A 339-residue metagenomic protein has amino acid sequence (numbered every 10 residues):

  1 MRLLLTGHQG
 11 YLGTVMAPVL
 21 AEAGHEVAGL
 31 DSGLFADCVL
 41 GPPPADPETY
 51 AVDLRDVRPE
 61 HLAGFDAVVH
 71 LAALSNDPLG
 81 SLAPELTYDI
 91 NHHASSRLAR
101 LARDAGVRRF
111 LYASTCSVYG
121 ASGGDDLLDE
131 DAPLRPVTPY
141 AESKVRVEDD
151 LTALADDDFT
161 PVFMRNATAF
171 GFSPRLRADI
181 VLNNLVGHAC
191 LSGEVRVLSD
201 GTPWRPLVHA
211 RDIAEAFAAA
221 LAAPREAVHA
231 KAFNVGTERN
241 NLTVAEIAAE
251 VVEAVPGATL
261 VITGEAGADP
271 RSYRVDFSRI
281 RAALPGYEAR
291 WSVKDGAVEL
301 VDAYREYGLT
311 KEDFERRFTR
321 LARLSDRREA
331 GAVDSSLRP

Functional and structural regions predicted by a protein language model:
M1-A67: N-terminal Rossmann/SDR dinucleotide-binding element
T6, L30, V68-L71, F110-C116 (+1 more regions): SDR active-site strand-loop-helix element
L54-I90: NAD(P)H-binding glycine-rich loop region in Rossmannoid oxidoreductase-like domains and their noncatalytic homologs
D66, E85, D89-S96, R108 (+2 more regions): Conserved internal alpha-helix in NAD(P)-dependent oxidoreductase domains
S96-P139: Conserved Rossmann-fold NAD(P)-dependent oxidoreductase catalytic core, especially the SDR/UDP-sugar
S143: Active-site helix of classical SDR
D149-R205, A210-A219, A249-V252: NAD(P)-dependent short-chain dehydrogenase/reductase
G193, L198-P339: C-terminal substrate-binding subdomain of Rossmann-fold SDR/epimerase-dehydratase oxidoreductases
